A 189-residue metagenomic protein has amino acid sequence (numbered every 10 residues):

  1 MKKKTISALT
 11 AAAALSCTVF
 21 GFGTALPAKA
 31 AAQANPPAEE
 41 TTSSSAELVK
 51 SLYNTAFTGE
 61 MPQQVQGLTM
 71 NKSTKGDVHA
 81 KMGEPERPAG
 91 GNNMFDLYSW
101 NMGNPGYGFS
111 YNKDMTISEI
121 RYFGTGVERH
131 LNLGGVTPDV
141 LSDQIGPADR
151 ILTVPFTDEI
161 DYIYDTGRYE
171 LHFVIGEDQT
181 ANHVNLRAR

Functional and structural regions predicted by a protein language model:
M1-L9, K29: Bacterial Sec-dependent N-terminal signal peptides
K2-K4, F20, Y122, G135: N-terminal targeting/docking segments
I6, L15, T42-S44: Intrinsically disordered, low-complexity segments enriched in Ser/Pro/Gly/Ala and basic residues
T10-T18: Hydrophobic helical h-region of N-terminal Sec-dependent signal peptides in bacterial secretory/periplasmic proteins
V19-E39, L52: Sec-dependent signal peptide cleavage junction
A30, T41-S51, F57, Q64 (+3 more regions): A cross-family detector of function-defining hotspots
